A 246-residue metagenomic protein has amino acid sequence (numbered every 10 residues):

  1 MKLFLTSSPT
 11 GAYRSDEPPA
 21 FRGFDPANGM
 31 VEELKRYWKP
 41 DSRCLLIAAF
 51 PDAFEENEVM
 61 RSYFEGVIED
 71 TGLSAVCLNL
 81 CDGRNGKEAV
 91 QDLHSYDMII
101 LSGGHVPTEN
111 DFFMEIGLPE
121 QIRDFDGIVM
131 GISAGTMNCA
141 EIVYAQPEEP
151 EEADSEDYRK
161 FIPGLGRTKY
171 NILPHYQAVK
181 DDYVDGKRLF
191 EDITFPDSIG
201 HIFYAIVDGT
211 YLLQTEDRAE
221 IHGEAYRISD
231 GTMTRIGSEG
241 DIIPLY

Functional and structural regions predicted by a protein language model:
M1-M98: N-terminal beta1-alpha1 cap of cysteine-dependent amidohydrolase-like domains
M1-P40, A145, E149-Y246: C-terminal and late-domain segments of enzyme folds
L5, M98-S102, M130, N171-I172: Structural motif
D41, Y96, F125-D126, T168: Short, well-ordered alpha-helix to beta-strand connector turns
D92, E115-G127: Catalytic-core regions built around general acid/base machinery
L101-S102, D124-I142: Catalytic nucleophile loop
V106-E115: Glycine/threonine-rich flexible loop motifs
